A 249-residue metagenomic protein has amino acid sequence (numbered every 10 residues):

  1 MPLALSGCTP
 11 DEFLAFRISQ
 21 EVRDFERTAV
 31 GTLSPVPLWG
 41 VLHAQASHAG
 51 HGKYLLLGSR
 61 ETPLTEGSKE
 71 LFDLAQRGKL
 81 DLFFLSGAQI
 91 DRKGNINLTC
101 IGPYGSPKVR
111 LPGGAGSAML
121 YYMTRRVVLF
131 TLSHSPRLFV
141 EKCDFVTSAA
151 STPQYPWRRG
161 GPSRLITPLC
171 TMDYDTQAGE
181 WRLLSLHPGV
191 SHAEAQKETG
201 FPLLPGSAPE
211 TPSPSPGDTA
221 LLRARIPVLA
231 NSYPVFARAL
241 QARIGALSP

Functional and structural regions predicted by a protein language model:
M1-A29, S34, G161-A178, P202-P249: Intrinsically disordered, low-complexity segments enriched in small residues
M1-S68, K79: N-terminal active-site beta-alpha-beta segment that forms phosphate/nucleotide-binding and substrate-recognition loops
V22, V30, V36, V41 (+7 more regions): Extended aliphatic helical segments
H48-G50, L71-L74, A224-S232: Short, charged low-complexity intrinsically disordered segments located at boundaries of structured domains
G52-Y54, L120-Y122, P205, V228-L229: Short, intrinsically disordered/low-complexity patches at protein termini and at juxtamembrane boundaries
G58-L64, S86, A115-M119, P234-P249: Short, surface-exposed, charge-dense and proline/glycine-enriched linear segments
T62-G217, L221: Conserved phosphate- and dinucleotide-binding cores of soluble alpha/beta proteins, encompassing both enzyme active
